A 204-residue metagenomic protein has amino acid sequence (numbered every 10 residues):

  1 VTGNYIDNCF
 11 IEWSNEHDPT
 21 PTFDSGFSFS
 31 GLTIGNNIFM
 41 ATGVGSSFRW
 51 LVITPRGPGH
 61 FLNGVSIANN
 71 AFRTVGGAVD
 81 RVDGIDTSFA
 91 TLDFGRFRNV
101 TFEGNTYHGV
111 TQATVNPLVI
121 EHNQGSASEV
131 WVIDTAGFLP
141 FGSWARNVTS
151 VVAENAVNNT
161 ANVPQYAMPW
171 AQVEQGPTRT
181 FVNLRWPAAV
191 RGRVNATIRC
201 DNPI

Functional and structural regions predicted by a protein language model:
V1-I204: Extracellular parallel beta-helix/beta-solenoid repeat domains
